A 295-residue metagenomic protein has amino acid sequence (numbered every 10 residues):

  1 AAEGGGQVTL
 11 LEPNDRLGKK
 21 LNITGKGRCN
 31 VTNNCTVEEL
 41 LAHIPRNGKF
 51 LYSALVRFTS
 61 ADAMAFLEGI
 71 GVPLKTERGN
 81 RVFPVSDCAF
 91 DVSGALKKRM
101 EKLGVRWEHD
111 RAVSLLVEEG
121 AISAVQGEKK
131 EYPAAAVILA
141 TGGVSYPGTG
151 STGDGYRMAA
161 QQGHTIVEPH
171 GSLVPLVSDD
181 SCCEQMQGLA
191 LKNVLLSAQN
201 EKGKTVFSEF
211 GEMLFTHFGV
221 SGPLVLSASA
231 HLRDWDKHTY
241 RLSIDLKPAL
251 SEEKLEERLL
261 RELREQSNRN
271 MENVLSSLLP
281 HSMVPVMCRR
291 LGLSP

Functional and structural regions predicted by a protein language model:
A2-K26: Glycine-rich FAD pyrophosphate-binding loop
L10-E12, K75-T76, W107-H109, L139 (+1 more regions): General beta-strand structural signal in soluble alpha/beta enzymes
L11, E108, A112, V125 (+3 more regions): Short hydrophobic core segments
D15-L17, N22-I23, V31, E38 (+2 more regions): An anion/pyrophosphate-binding glycine-rich loop and adjacent beta-alpha core in soluble alpha-beta enzymes
K19-A54: N-terminal glycine-rich dinucleotide-binding loop that anchors FAD/FMN and/or NAD(P) in oxidoreductases
S53-A136: Feature captures the FAD/FMN-dependent oxidoreductase FAD-binding
P73-K97, Q162, I166-Q187: Rossmann-like dinucleotide-binding cores of NAD(P)H-dependent redox enzymes
A136-C182: Glycine-rich loop(s) and the adjacent beta-strand/alpha-helix scaffold that form part
